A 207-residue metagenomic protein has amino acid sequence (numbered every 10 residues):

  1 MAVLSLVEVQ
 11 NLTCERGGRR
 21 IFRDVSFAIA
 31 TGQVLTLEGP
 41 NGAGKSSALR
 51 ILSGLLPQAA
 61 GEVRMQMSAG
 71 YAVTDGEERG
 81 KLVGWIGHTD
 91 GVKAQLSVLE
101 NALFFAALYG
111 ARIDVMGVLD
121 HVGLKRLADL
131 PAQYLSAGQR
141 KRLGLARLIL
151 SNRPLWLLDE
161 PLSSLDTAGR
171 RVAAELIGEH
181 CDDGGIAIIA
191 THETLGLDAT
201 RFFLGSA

Functional and structural regions predicted by a protein language model:
S53: Helix-to-loop junction immediately C-terminal to a conserved catalytic motif
Q58-K81: Conserved ABC transporter NBD signature motif
T89, A94-Y109: Q-loop/switch helix immediately C-terminal to the Walker
F104, P131-R140: Conserved ABC ATPase signature
I113-A128: Conserved ABC ATPase "signature" region
L145, G184: Hydrophobic anchor residue at the start of the ABC signature
W156-E160: Catalytic Walker B motif of ABC-type/P-loop ATPase nucleotide-binding domains
